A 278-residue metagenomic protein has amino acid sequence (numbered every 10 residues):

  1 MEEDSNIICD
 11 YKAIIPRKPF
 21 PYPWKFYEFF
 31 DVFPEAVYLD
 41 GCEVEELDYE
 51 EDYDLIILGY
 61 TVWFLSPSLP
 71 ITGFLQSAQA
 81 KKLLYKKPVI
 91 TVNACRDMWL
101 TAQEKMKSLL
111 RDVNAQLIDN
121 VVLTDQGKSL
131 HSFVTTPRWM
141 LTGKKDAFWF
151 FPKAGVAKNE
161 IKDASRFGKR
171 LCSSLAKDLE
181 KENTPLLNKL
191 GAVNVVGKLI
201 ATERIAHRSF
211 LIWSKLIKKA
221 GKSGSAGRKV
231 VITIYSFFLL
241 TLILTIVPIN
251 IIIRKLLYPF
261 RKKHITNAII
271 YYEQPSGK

Functional and structural regions predicted by a protein language model:
M1-G59, L65-P70, Q76, L171-F238 (+1 more regions): N-terminal beta1-alpha1-beta2 submodule of the flavodoxin-like/Rossmannoid cofactor-binding fold
P21-F26, Q103-E104, S129-V134: Short aromatic-enriched loop/helix-cap "lid" or pocket-rim segments at secondary-structure transitions that line
D31-E35, S108-Q116, T136-F148: A polyampholytic, Gly/Pro-enriched intrinsically disordered region
L55-T61, P88-N93: Short glycine-rich or small-residue beta-strand-to-loop segments that form or flank ligand, phosphate, metal/Fe-S
I71-G73, K105-M106: Short alpha-helix in the alpha/beta-hydrolase fold that links the catalytic acid
A80-K86: Short, conserved loop/helix-junction motifs that constitute active-site signature segments in enzyme catalytic cores
P88-L130: Short, glycine-/small-residue-rich phosphate/pyrophosphate-handling segment
K128-A206: Glycine-rich phosphate/pyrophosphate-binding loop and the adjoining helix
